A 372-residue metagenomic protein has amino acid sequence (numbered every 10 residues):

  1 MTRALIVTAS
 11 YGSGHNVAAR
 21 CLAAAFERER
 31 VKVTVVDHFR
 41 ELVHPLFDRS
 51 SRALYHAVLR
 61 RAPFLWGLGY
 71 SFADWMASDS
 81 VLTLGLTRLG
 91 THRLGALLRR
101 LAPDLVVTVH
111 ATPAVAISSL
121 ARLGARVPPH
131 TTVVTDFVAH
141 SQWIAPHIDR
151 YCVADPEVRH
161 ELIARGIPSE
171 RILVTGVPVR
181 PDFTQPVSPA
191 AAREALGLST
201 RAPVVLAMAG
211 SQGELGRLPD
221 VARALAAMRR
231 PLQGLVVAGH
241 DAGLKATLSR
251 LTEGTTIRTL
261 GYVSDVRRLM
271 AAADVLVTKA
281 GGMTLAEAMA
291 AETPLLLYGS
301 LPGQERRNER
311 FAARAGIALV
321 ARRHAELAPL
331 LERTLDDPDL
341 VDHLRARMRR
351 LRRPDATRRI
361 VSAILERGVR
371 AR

Functional and structural regions predicted by a protein language model:
A18, S71-G166, R171: Active-site and donor-binding regions of nucleotide-sugar-utilizing enzymes
C21-R100: Conserved N-terminal ligand/cofactor-binding loop architecture of enzyme catalytic domains
D149-Q212, G239-H240: A nucleotide-sugar donor-handling region in carbohydrate enzymes
P189-E194, L198-A272, R306: Donor-nucleotide binding loops and adjacent catalytic segments primarily of GT-B fold Leloir glycosyltransferases
R268-R307: A donor-sugar binding/catalytic signature common to diverse glycosyltransferases and related nucleotide-sugar
R314-A315, R323-D339: C-terminal "capping" alpha-helix adjacent to the active site of nucleotide-linked donor transferases in cell-envelope
L340-P354: A short, well-ordered alpha-helix in the C-terminal region of glycosyltransferases
R353-R372: C-terminal alpha-helical cap of glycosyltransferases
